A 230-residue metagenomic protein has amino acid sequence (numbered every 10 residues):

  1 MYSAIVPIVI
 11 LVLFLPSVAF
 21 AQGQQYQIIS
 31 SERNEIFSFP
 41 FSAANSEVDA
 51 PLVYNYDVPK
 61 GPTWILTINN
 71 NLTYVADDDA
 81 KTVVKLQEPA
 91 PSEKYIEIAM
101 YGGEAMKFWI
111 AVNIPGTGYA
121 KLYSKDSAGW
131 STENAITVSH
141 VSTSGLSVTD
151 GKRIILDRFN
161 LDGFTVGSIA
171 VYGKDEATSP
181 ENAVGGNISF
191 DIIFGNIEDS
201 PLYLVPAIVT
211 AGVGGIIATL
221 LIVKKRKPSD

Functional and structural regions predicted by a protein language model:
Y2-F20, I208-A218: Sec-dependent N-terminal signal peptides of Gram-positive bacterial secreted proteins and lipoproteins
L15-Y26, D199-P201, I222: Sec-dependent signal peptide cleavage junction
G23-I114: Secretory/extracellular carbohydrate-interaction modules and structurally similar beta-sandwich "look-alikes"
I114-T137: Short, aromatic/His-centered strand-loop micro-motif at the edge of beta-sheets
W130-G151: Localized edge beta-strand/strand-to-loop motifs within extracellular or lumenal beta-rich domains
L156-N196: Flexible glycan-contacting loops in extracellular carbohydrate-active proteins
G195-T210: Juxtamembrane/start-of-transmembrane alpha-helix segments at the extracytoplasmic/lumenal side of membrane anchors
G215-D230: C-terminal membrane-anchoring or membrane-association module
